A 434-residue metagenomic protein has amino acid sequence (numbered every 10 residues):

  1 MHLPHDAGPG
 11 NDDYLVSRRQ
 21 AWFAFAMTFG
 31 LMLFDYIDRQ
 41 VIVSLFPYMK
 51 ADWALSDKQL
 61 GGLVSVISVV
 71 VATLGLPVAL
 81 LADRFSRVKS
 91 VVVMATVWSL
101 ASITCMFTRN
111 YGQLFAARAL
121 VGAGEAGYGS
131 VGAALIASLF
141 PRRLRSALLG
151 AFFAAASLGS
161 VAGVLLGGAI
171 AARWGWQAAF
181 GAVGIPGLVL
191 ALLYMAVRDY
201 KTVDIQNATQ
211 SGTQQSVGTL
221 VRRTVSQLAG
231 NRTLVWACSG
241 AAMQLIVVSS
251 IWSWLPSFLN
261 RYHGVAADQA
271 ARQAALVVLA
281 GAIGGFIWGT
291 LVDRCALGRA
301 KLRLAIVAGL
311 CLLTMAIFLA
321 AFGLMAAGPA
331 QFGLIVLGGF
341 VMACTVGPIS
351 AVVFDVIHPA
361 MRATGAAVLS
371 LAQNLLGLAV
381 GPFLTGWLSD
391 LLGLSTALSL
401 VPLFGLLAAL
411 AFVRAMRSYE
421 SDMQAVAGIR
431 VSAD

Functional and structural regions predicted by a protein language model:
G10-S17, K201-C238: Juxtamembrane intracellular "pre-TM" segments in multi-pass secondary transporters
I42-V43, R232-F286, V346, S350 (+1 more regions): Extracytoplasmic gate region of multi-pass secondary transporters
A54, S86, F107-Q113, G124 (+2 more regions): Helix-breaking motifs and short loop linkers at transmembrane-helix boundaries and internal kinks in secondary membrane
T73-R109: Conserved MFS/SLC helix-loop-helix module at the cytosolic interface between two early adjacent transmembrane helices
R84-A95, R294-L310: Cytoplasmic membrane-interface "Motif A"-like loop-to-helix N-cap segments of 12-TM Major Facilitator Superfamily
T96-R109, L312-A326: C-terminal ends and interior cores of transmembrane alpha-helices in multi-pass membrane transporters/permeases
A117-S157: Cytoplasmic helix-loop-helix junction between adjacent transmembrane helices in 12-TM secondary transporters
F152-T202: Helix-loop-helix hairpin linking two adjacent transmembrane segments in secondary transporters
